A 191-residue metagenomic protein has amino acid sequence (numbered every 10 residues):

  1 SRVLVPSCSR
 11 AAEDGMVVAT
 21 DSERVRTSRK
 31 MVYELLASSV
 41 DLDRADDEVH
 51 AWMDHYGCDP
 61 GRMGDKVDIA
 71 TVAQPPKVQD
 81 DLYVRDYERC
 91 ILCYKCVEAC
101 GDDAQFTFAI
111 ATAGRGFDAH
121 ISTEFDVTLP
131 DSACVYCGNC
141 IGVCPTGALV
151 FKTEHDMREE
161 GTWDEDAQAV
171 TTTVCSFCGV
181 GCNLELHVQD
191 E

Functional and structural regions predicted by a protein language model:
R2-A133, I141-G142, G147-C175, Q189: Fe-S ferredoxin-like electron-transfer domains and their immediately adjacent linker/connector regions across
V174-C182: Conserved catalytic-core segments of large NTP-driven translation/proteostasis enzymes
L184-V188: Short beta-strand elements
